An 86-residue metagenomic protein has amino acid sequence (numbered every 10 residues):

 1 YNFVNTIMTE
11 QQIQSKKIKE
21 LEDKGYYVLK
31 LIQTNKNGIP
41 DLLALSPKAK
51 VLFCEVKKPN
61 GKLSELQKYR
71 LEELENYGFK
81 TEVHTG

Functional and structural regions predicted by a protein language model:
Y1-G86: Catalytic phosphate/metal-binding cores of nucleic-acid and nucleotide-processing enzymes, i.e., regions that mediate
